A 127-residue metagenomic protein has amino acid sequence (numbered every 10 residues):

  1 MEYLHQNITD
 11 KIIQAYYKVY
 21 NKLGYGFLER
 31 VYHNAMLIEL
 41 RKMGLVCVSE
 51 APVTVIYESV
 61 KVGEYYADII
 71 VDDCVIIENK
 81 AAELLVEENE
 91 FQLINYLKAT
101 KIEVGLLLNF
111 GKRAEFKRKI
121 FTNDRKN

Functional and structural regions predicted by a protein language model:
M1-V46, V104, A114-E115, I120-N127: Solvent-exposed, charged helical/coil patches that constitute nucleic-acid or partner-interaction surfaces
G24, C47, A67-L85, Y96: Conserved catalytic cores of phosphodiester-cleaving nucleases, focusing on short active-site segments
H33, V53, F110: Residue-level "edge-of-site" marker
R41-S59: A short acidic/basic microdomain associated with nuclease active sites
M43, D73, T100-K101: Residues at helix C-cap/C′ positions in short coil/turn segments immediately following an alpha-helix
K61-Y65: A short, glycine/Asx- and small/polar-enriched loop/turn that sits immediately N-terminal to a beta-strand
K80-N127: Nucleic-acid nuclease catalytic cores
